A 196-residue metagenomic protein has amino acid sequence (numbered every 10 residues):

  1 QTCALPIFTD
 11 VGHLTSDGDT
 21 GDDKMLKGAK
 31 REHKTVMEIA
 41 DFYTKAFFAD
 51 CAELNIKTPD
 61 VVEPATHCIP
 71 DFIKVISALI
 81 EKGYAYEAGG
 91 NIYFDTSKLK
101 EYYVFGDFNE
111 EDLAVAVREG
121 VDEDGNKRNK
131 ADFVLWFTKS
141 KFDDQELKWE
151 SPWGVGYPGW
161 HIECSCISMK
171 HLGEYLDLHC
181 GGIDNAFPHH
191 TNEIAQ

Functional and structural regions predicted by a protein language model:
Q1-Q196: NTP-dependent nucleotidyl-transfer catalytic core
